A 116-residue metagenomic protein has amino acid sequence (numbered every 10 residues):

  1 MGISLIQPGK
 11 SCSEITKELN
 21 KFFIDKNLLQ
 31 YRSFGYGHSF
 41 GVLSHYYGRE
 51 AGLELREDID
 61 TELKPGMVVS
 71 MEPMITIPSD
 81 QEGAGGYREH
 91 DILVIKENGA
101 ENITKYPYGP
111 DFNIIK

Functional and structural regions predicted by a protein language model:
M1-K116: Active-site neighborhoods and metal-handling regions in enzymes and metal-associated proteins
